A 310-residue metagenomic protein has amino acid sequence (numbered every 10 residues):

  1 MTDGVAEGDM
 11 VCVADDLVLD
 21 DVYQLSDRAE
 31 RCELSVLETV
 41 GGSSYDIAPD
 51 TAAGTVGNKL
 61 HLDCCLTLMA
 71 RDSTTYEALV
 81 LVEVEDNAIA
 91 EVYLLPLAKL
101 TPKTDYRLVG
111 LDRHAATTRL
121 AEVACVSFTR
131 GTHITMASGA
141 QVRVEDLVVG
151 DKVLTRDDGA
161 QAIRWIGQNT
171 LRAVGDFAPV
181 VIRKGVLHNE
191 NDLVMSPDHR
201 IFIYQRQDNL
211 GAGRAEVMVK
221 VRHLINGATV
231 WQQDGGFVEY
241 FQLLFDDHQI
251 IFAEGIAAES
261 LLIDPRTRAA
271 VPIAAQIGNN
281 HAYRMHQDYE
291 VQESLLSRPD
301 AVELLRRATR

Functional and structural regions predicted by a protein language model:
M1-Q24, R28-C65, M69, T74-V123 (+3 more regions): Sequence-level preference for short, compositionally simple segments enriched in small aliphatic or small polar residues
T2, T129-A137, R156, I166-V271: Long beta-strand-rich cores associated with HINT superfamily self-processing modules
A48-G54, M136-R143: Short alpha-helix capping/helix-loop boundary micro-motifs
L60, F128, Q141-V148, V153 (+2 more regions): Short, well-ordered loop/turn sites that connect or cap secondary structure elements
L66, I134, L147-L154, I201: Generic structural signal for buried aliphatic residues
T75-L79, V144, D157-N169, A173: Short, Lys/Arg- and Gly-enriched loop/turn segments at beta-strand edges
V123, G131-T135, R143: A short, contiguous structural element within a folded domain that forms the immediate neighborhood of a functional site
